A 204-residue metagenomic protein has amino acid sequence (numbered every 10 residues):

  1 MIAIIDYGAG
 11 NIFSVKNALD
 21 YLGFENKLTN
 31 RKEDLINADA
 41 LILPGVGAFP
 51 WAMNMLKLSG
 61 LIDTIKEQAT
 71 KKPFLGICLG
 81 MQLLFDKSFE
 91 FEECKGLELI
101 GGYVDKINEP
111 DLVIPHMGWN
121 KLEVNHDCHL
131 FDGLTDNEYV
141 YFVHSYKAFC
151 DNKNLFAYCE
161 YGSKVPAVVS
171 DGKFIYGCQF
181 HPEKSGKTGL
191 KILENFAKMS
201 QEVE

Functional and structural regions predicted by a protein language model:
M1, N26-N37: Short acidic low-complexity segments
I2-F24, Q179-E183: N-terminal beta1-alpha1 ligand-phosphate binding loop
Y21-L28, M55-S59, K121-N125, Y158-E160: Short gly/ser/thr-rich secondary-structure transition/capping motifs
I36-G45: Short acidic/histidine-rich motifs immediately flanking catalytic phosphotransfer sites in two-component signaling
A38, K71-K72, I100, N137 (+1 more regions): Structured helix-beta-strand junction loops
G47-M117: Cysteine-nucleophile active-site neighborhood
Y103-E204: Amide-donor transfer/coupling interface in amidating biosynthetic enzymes
